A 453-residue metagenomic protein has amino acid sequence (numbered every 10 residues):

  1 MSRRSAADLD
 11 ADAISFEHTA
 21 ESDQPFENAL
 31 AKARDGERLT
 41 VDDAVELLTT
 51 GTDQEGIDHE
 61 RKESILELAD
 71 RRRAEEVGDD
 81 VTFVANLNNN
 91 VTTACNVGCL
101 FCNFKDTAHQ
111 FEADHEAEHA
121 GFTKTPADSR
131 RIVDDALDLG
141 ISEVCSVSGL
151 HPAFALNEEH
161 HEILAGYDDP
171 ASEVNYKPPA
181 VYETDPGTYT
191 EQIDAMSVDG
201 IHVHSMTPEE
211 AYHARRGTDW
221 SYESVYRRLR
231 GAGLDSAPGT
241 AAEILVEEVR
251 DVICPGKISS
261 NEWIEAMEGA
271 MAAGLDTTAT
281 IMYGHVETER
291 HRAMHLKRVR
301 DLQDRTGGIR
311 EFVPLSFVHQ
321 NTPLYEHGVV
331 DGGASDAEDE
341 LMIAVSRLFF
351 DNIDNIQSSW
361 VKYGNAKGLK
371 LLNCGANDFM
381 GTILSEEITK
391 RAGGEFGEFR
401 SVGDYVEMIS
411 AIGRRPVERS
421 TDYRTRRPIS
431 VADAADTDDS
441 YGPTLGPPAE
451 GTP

Functional and structural regions predicted by a protein language model:
M1-E55, E67, L137, K297 (+1 more regions): Auxiliary Fe-S-binding modules of radical SAM enzymes
G36, A69, C99, S146 (+5 more regions): Conserved, mostly hydrophobic/aromatic
V45, A85-L87, A117, S146-T184 (+3 more regions): Glycine-rich, proline-tolerant flexible connector loops at the mouths of alpha/beta enzymes
S64-D114, E118-S148, A237: N-terminal pre-triad scaffold of radical SAM enzymes
E75-V81, G140-S142, S197-V203, G233-S236 (+3 more regions): Short, well-ordered coil/turn segments that N-cap beta-strands
N103, L137, T190-D199, R230 (+3 more regions): Surface-exposed amphipathic alpha-helices with a cationic face
V144, G149-F154, V203-R215, L245-E247 (+4 more regions): Conserved strand-turn element in the central/C-terminal portion of the radical SAM core barrel that lines
V144, H160-L164, D168-Y182, P186-A279: Radical SAM/AdoMet-radical enzyme domain recognition
